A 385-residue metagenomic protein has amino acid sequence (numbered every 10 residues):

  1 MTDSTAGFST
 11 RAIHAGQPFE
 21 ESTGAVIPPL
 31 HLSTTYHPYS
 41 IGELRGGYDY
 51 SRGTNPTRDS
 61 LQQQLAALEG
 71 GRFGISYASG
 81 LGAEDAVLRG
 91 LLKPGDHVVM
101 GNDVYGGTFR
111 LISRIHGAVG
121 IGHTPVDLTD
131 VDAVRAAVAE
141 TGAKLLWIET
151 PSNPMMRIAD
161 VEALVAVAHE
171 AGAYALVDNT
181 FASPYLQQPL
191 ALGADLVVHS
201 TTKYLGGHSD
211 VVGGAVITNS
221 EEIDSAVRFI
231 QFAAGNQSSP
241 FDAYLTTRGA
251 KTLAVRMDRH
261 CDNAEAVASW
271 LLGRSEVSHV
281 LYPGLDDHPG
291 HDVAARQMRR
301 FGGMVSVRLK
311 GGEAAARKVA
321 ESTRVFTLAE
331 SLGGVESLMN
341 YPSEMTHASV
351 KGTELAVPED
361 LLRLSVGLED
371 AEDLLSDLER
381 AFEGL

Functional and structural regions predicted by a protein language model:
M1-N55, L61-Q64: N-terminal "arm"/small-domain region of PLP-dependent enzymes with the aminotransferase-like
T2-S4, F73-E276, L281: Conserved PLP-enzyme active-site core in the AAT-like
T5, A12-V26, A314-K351: C-terminal core of ALDH-fold dehydrogenases
T35-D85, G107-R114: Conserved N-terminal alpha-helix of the aminotransferase class I/II PLP-enzyme fold
S113, A136-A139, E321, S337-L385: PLP-dependent enzyme catalytic core of the Aspartate aminotransferase-like
A234-G235, S322-S331, A381-L385: A common structural junction motif
T246-V255, G302-K310, L362-G367: Short, well-ordered beta-strand elements within core beta-sheets of diverse protein domains
E265-R324, L328-E330, S349-A356: Conserved small-domain helix->loop->beta segment predominantly found in fold-type I
